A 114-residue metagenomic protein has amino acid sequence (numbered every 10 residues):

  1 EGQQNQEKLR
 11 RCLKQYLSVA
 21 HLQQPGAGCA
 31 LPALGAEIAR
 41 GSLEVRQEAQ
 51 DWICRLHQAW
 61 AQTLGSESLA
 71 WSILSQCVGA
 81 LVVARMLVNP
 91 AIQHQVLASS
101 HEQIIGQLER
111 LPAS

Functional and structural regions predicted by a protein language model:
E1-G28: Hydrophobic alpha-helical connector segments
E1-Q4, A36-C54: An acidic intrinsically disordered interaction segment
E1-Q4, H57-G65: Alpha-helix C-terminal capping segments
K8-L9, Q15, G41, V45 (+1 more regions): Alpha-helical bundle regulatory/interaction domains
R10-L13, C54-A61, H101, I105: An amphipathic alpha-helix signature
K14, P32-A36, W71, S75: Generic alpha-helical structural context detector
L17-H21, L31-G41: Helix-loop "lid/cap" segments that line or gate small-molecule binding pockets
L43-Q50, Q62-S114: Hydrophobic/aromatic-rich alpha-helical bundle segments in the mid-to-C-terminal region
